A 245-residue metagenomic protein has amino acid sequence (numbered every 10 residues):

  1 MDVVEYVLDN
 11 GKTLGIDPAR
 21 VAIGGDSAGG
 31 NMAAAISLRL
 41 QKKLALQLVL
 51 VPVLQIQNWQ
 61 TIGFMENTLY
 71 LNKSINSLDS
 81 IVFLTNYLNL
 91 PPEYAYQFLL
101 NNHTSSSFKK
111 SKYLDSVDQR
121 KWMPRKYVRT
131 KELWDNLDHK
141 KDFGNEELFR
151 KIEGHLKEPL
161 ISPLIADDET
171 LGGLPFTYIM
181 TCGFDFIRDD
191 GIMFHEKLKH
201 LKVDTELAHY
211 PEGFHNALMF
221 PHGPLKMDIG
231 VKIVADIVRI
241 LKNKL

Functional and structural regions predicted by a protein language model:
M1-L245: Alpha/beta-hydrolase superfamily serine-hydrolase fold, recognizing
